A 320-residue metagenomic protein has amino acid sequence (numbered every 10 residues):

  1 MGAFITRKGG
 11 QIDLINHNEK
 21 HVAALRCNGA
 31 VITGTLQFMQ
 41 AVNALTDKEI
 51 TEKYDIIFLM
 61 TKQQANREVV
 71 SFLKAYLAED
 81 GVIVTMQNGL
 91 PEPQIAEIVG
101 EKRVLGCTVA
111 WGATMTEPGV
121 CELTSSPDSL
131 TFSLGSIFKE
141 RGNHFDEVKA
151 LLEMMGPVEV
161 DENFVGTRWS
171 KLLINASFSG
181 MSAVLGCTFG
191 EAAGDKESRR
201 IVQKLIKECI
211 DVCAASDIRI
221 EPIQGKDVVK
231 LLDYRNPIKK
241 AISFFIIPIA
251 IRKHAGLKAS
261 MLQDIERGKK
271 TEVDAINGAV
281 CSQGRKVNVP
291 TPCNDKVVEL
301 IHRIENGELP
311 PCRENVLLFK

Functional and structural regions predicted by a protein language model:
M1-Q37: NAD(P)+-binding Rossmann beta1-loop-alpha1 motif at the extreme N-terminus of oxidoreductases
L14, A44-L45, L134: Generic preference for hydrophobic
I15, L59, T85-M86, N163 (+1 more regions): Active-site-adjacent beta-strand anchor residues
K20-A24, E92-Q94, G142: Short, charged/polar "capping" segments at the starts of alpha-helices and the immediately preceding loops
L36-E122: Rossmann-like NAD(P)(H) cofactor-binding subdomain of soluble oxidoreductases
Y76, I98-R103, V120-K226: Internal alpha-helical scaffold of NAD(P)-dependent oxidoreductase catalytic cores
Q203-K320: NAD(P)-dependent Rossmann-like dehydrogenase/reductase catalytic/cofactor-binding core
